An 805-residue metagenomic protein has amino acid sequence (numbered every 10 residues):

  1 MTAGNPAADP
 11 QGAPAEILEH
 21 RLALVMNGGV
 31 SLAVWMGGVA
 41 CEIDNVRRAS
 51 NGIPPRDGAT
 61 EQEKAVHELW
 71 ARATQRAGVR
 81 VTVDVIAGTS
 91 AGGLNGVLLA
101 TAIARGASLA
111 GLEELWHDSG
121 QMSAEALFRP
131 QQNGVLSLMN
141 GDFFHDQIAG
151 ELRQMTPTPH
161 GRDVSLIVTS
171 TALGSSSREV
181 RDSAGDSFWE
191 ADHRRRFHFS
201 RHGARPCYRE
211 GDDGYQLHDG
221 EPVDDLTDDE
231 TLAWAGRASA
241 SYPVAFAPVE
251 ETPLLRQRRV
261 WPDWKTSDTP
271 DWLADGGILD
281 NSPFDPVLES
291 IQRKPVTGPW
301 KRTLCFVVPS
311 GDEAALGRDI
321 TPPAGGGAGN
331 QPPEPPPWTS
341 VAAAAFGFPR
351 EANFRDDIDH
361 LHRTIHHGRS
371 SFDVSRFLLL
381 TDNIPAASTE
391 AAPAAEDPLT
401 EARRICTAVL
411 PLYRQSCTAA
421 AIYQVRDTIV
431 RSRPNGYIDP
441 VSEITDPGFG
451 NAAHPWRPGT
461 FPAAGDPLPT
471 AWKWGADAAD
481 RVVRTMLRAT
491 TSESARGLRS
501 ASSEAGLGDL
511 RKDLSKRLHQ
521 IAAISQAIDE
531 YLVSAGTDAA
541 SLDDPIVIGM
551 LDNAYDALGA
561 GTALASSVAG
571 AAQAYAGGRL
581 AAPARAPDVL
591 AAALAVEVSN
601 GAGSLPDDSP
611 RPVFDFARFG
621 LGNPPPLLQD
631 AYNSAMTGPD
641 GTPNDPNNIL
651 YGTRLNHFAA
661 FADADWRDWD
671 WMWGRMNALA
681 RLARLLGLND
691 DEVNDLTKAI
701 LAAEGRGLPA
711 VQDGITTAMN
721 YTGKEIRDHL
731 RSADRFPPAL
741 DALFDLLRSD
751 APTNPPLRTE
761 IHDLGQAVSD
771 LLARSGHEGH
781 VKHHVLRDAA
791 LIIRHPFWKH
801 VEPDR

Functional and structural regions predicted by a protein language model:
M1-L24, N45, D84, A591: Flexible, membrane-associating and regulatory peripheral segments of lipid-active enzymes
L18, A23, L32-T156, A172 (+2 more regions): Patatin-like phospholipase
L22-M26, V83-S90, D118-M122, V164-T171 (+4 more regions): Extended hydrophobic secondary-structure segments that form protein cores and membrane-embedded regions
A107-S165, S177-G185, H193, H202-G203 (+7 more regions): Surface cap/lid and interfacial helix-loop subdomains adjacent to catalytic sites that gate substrate access
S165-V296, P447-S541, I548, D552 (+1 more regions): Active-site gating loop/helix substructures
R302-V307, E313-D446, D690: Charged, amphipathic alpha-helical linkers/stalks
R318-T321, P335, P349, R355 (+13 more regions): Acidic, Ser/Thr-rich low-complexity intrinsically disordered segments
F377-A395, R654-L686: Long, C-terminal catalytic modules of enzymes
